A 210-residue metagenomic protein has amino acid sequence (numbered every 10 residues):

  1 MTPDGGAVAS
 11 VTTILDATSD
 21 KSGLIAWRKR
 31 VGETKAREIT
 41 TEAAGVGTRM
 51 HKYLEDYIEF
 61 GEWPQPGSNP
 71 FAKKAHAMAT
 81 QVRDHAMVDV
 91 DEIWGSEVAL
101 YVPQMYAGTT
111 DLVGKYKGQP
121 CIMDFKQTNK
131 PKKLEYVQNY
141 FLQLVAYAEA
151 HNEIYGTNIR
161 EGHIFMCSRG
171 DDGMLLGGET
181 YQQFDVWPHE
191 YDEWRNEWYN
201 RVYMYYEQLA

Functional and structural regions predicted by a protein language model:
M1-A107: Metal-dependent nuclease catalytic cores that hydrolyze phosphodiester bonds in DNA/RNA, characterized by
W94-Y205: Mg2+/Mn2+-dependent nuclease catalytic core
A210: Acidic, carboxylate-rich catalytic segments that either coordinate divalent cations
